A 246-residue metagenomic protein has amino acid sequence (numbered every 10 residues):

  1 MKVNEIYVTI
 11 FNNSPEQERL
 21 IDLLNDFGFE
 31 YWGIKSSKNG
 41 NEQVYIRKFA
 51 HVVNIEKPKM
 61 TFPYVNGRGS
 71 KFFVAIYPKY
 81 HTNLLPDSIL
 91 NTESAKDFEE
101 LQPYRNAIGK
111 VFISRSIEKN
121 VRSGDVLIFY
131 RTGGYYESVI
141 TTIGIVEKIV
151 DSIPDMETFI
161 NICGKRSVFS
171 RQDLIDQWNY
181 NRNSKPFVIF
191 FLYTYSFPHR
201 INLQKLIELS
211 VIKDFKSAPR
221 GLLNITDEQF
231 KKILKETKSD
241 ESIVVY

Functional and structural regions predicted by a protein language model:
K2-T9, P15-T92, S152-Y246: Contiguous surface segments at macromolecular interaction interfaces
N12, R131-Y135, Y195: Short, flexible beta-strand-to-coil junctions
G67, R122-G124, V139: Short gly/pro-enriched beta-turn/loop segments at secondary-structure junctions
I76-N120: Short N-terminal edge-element motif at the start of the domain
I117-G133: Short coil-to-beta transition motif at edge beta-strands of beta-rich domains
V126, T141-I143, P186-V188: Extracellular structured ligand-interaction cores
G134, V150-I153: Short, charged/polar surface micro-motifs in flexible loops or helix N-caps
V139-V150: Short beta-strand-centered aromatic/proline hotspots
